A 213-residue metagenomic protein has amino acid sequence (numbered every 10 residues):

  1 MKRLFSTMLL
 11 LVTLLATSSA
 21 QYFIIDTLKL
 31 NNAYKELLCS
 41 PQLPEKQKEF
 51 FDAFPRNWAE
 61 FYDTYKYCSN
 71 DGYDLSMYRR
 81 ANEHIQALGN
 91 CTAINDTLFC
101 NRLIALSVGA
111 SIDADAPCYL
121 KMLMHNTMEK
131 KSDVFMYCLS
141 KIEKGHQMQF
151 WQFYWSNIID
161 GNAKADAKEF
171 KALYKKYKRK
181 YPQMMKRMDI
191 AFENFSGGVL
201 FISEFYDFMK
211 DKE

Functional and structural regions predicted by a protein language model:
M1-L28: Bacterial Sec-dependent N-terminal signal peptides
Y22-E213: Non-catalytic all-alpha helical scaffold/repeat segments
